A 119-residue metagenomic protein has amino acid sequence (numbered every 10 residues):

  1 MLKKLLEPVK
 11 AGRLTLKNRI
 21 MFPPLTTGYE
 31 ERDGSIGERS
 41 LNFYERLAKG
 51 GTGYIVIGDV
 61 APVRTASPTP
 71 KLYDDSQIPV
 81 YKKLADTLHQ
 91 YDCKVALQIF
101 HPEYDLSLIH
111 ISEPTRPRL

Functional and structural regions predicted by a protein language model:
M1-M21: N-terminal amphipathic alpha-helix/helix-capping segment at the start of soluble metabolic enzymes
A11-G12, I20-E38: N-terminal binding-site loop/beta-alpha segment at the start of enzyme catalytic domains that lines or forms
I20-P23, I55-I57, V95-I99: Hydrophobic faces of well-ordered beta-strands that scaffold small-molecule active sites in alpha/beta enzyme cores
F22, L47, G51, L88 (+1 more regions): Conserved, mostly hydrophobic/aromatic
R32-R46, K71-H89: Glycine-rich anion/phosphate-binding loops
L41-P62: Catalytic domains of carbohydrate-active enzymes, especially glycoside hydrolases
V56-Q77, I99-S107: Glycine-rich, proline-tolerant flexible connector loops at the mouths of alpha/beta enzymes
I109-L119: Single conserved hydrophobic/aromatic residue that forms the stacking wall/gate of nucleotide- or nucleobase-binding
